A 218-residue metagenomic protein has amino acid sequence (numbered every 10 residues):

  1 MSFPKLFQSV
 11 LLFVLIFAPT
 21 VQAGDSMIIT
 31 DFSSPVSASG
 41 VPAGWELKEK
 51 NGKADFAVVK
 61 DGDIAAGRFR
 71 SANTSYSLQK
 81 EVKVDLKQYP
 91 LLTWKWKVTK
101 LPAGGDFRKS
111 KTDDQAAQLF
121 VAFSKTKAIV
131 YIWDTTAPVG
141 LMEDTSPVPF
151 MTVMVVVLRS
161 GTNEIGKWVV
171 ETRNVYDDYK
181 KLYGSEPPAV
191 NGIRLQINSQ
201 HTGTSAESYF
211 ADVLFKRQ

Functional and structural regions predicted by a protein language model:
Q8-A18: Bacterial N-terminal signal peptides
A23-E49: Extracellular carbohydrate-recognition regions
F32, I193, D212-F215: Extracellular beta-strand elements of beta-rich domains used for carbohydrate recognition/degradation or cell-matrix
A54-S77: Short carbohydrate-recognition loop motifs
E81-L92, T162-I165, E186: Extracellular/lumenal carbohydrate-interaction signature centered on repeated Trp-anchored short motifs
K95-L101, S124, Y176, N198: Solvent-exposed strand-to-loop "edge" motifs in beta-rich extracellular domains
T99-K167, A206-Y209: Extracellular ligand-binding interfaces
D114-L119, M151-T152, V156-G161, I165-G203: Extracellular beta-strand ligand-recognition surfaces/modules
